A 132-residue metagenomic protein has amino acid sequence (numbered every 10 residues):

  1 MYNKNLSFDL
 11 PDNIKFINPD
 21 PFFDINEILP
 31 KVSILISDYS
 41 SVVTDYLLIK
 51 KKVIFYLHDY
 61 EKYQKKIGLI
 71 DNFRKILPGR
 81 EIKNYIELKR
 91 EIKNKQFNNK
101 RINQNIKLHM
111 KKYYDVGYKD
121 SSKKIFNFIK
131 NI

Functional and structural regions predicted by a protein language model:
M1-D20: Catalytic donor nucleotide-activated moiety binding site of glycosyltransferases and closely related
K4-D9, D24-I25, T44, L69-N72: Short, flexible, glycine/charge-rich loop motifs used to bind or transfer phosphoryl groups or to couple energy/partner
F8, L48-N99: Nucleotide-sugar donor-binding patch of glycosyltransferase catalytic domains
P11, P21-F23, G68, I102-N105: A short alpha-helix capping/helix-coil boundary motif
P11-D12, L47-D59, L108-G117: A short, terminal or domain-edge coil/loop segment
I17-D24, I76-G79, Y113-V116: Short, contiguous acidic/charged loop-to-helix segments that flank catalytic cores in large enzymes
F22-K66: A donor-sugar binding/catalytic signature common to diverse glycosyltransferases and related nucleotide-sugar
N84-I132: C-terminal amphipathic helix plus adjacent low-complexity, charged tail appended to glycosyltransferase catalytic
